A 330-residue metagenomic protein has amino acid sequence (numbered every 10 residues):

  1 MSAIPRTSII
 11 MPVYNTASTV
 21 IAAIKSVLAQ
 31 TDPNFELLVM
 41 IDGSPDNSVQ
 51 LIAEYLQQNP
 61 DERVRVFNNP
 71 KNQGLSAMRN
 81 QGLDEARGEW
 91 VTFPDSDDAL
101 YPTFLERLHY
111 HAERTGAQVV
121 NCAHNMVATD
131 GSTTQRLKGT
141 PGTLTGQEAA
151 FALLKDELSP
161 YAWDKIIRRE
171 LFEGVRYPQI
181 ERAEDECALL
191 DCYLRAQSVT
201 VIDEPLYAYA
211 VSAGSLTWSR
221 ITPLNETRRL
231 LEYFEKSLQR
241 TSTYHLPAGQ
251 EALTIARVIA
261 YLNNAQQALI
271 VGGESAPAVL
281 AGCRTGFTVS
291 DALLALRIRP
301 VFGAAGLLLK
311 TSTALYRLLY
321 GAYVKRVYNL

Functional and structural regions predicted by a protein language model:
M1-T227, L308: Nucleotide-sugar donor-binding/catalytic module of glycosyltransferases that assemble extracellular/cell-envelope
I9, G82, G139, A150 (+6 more regions): Sequence-pattern detector for short linear motifs and compositional/periodic biases rather than a specific fold
I166, L238-T243, G306-A314: Juxtamembrane/interfacial segments around transmembrane helices
A188, L230, R257: Catalytic-loop motifs flanking and including active-site residues across diverse enzymes
L206-S212, S219-A248, L262-D291: Catalytic core of nucleotide-sugar-dependent glycosyltransferases
G249-Q250, S312: Residue-level recognition of alpha-helix termini/interfacial anchor residues
L253-N263: Amphipathic alpha-helical repeat scaffolds of TPR domains
L269-L330: Membrane-interface aromatic/basic loop that binds lipid-linked glycans or pyrophosphate carriers, typified by
